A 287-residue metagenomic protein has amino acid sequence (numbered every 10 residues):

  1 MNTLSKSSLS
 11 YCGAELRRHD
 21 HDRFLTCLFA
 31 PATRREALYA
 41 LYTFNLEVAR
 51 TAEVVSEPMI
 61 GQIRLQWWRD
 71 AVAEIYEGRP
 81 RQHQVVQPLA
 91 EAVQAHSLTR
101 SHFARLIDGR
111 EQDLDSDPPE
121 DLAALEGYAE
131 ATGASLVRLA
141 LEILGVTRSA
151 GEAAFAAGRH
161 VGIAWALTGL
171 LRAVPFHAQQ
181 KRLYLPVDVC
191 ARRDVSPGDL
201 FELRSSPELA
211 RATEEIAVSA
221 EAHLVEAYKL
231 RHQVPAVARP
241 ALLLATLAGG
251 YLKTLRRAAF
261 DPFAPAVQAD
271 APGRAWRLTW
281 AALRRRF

Functional and structural regions predicted by a protein language model:
M1-A90, T99-R110, A129-R138, A153-A166 (+2 more regions): Catalytic cores of Mg2+-dependent Asp-rich isoprenoid enzymes
H96: Cofactor-binding active-site loop characterized by glycine-rich and histidine/acidic residues
E111-A124, S205: Acidic/His metal-coordination segments adjacent to aromatic residues that form catalytic metal sites in metalloenzymes
T147-G151: Helix-coil boundary and interhelical linker segments in multi-pass alpha-helical membrane proteins
